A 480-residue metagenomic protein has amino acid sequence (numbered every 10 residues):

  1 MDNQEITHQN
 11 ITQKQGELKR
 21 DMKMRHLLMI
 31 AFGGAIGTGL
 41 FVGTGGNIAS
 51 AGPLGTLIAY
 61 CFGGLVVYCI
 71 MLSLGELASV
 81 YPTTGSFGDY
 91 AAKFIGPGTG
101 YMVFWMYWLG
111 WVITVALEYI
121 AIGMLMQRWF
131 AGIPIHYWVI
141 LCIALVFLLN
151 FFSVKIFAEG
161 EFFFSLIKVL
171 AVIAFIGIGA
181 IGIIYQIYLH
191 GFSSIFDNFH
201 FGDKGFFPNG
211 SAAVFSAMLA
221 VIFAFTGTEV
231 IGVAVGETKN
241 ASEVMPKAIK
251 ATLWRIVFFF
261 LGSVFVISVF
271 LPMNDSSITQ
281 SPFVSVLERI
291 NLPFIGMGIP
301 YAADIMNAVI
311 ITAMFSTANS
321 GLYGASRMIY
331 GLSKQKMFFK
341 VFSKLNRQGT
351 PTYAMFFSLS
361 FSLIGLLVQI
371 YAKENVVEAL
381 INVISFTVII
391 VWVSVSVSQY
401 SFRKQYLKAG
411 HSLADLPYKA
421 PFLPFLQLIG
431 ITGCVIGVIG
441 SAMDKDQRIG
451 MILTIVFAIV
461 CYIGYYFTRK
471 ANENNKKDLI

Functional and structural regions predicted by a protein language model:
M1-G45, A49-L54, V67-Y68, L72 (+4 more regions): Membrane-interface "cap" regions at the ends of multi-pass membrane proteins
D2, I11, G88-K93, G98 (+7 more regions): Helix-loop-helix connectors at the membrane interface of multi-pass transporters/channels
Q13-L18, L57, F130-P134, L166-N307: Helix-loop-helix junctions that connect adjacent transmembrane segments in multi-pass membrane transporters
K19, G43-W138, C142, T252-R255 (+2 more regions): Extracellular loop-to-transmembrane helix junctions
T83, M106-I120, F225-T238, P300-K340 (+3 more regions): Membrane-helix boundary/coupling elements in multi-pass transport proteins
D89, G96, R128, A248-N319 (+1 more regions): TM-loop-TM module centered on a large, flexible mid-protein loop between adjacent transmembrane helices in multi-pass
G123, H136-F196, T226, I249-W254 (+2 more regions): Membrane-interface loop-to-helix entry segments
F163-F164, V341-T352, W392-D446, N475 (+1 more regions): C-terminal membrane-solvent junction of multi-pass transporters and transport-like membrane proteins
